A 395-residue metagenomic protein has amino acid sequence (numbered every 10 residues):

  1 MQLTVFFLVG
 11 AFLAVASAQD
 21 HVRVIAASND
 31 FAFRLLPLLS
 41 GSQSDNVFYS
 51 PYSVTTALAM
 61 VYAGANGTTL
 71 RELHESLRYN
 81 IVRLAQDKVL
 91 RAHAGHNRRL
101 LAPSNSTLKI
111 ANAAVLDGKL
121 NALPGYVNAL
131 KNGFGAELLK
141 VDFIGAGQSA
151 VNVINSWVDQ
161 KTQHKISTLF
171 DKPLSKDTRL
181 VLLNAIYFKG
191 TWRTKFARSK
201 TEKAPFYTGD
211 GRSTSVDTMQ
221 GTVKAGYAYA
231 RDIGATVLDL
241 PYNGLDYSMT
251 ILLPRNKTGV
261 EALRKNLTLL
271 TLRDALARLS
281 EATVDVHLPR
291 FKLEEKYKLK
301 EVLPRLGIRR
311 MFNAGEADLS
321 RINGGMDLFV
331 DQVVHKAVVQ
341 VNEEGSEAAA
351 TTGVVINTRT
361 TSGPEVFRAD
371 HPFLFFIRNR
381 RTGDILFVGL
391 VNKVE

Functional and structural regions predicted by a protein language model:
Q2-G147, A349, V391: Detector for small/aliphatic-rich hydrophobic stretches
F6, K172, K176, T271-R273: Soluble, non-membrane globular domain cores that form compact, hydrophobic packing and curved binding surfaces
T56-A59, M249-I251, F376, F387-V388: Structural recognition of the beta-strand scaffold that forms the well-ordered cores of secreted hydrolase catalytic
T69-L73, G259-A262, E295-Y297, D384-F387: Extracytoplasmic/secreted cell-surface and envelope-processing proteins
N80-K257, A262, A277-T360: Non-catalytic, conformational "gating/processing" segments within enzyme and secreted inhibitor domains
T268-T283, S362-V366: Short, cationic low-complexity segments
Q332-E395: C-terminal soluble interaction/assembly domains
